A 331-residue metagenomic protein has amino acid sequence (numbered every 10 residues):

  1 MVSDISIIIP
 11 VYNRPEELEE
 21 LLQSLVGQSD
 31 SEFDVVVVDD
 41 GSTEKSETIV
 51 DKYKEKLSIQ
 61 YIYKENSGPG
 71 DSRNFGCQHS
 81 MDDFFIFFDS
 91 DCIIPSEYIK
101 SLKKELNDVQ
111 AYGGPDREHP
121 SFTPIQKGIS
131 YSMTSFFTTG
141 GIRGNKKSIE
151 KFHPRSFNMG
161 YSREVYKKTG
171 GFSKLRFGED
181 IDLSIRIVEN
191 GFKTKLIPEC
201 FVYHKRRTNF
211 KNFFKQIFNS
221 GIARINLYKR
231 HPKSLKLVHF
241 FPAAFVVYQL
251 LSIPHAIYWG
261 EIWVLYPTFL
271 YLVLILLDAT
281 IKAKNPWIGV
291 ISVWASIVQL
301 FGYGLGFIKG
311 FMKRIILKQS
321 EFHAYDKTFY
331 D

Functional and structural regions predicted by a protein language model:
Q23-E32: Short, acidic, metal-binding catalytic loop of nucleotide-sugar glycosyltransferases
S24, D39-T48, N66-S67, D89-P95: A conserved acidic beta->alpha catalytic loop
K64-S80, S101, I149, H153-F157: Glycine-rich, basic loop-to-helix element that forms the pyrophosphate-binding segment of sugar-nucleotide handling
F85: Short aromatic/hydrophobic "clamp" motif used to bind/position activated sugar donors
E97-K127, F201, K205: Conserved donor NDP-sugar-binding/catalytic core segment of glycosyltransferases
E118, T139-E164, L175-R176, D182 (+3 more regions): A recurrent flexible, glycine/aromatic-enriched loop bordering the glycosyltransferase active site that acts as
S173-L235: Catalytic donor/gating beta->alpha subdomain of glycosyltransferases that bind UDP-sugars
F245-L317: Membrane-embedded multi-pass helical conduit in multi-pass membrane proteins, especially envelope-biosynthetic
